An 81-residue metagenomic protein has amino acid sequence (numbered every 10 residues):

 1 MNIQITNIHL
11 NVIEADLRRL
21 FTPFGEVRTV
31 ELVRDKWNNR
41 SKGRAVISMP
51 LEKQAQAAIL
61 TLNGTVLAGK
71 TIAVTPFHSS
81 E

Functional and structural regions predicted by a protein language model:
M1-P23, E31-R40, M49-E81: Intrinsically disordered, low-complexity RNA-binding regions enriched in Gly/Arg/Ser/Tyr
R44: Short glycine-/small-residue motifs
